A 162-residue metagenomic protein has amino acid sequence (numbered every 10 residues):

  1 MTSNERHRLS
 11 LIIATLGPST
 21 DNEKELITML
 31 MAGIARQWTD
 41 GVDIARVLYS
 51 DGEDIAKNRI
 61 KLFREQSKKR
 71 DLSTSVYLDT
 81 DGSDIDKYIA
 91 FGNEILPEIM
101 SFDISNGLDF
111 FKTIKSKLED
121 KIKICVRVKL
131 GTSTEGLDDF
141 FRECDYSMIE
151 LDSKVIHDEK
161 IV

Functional and structural regions predicted by a protein language model:
M1-V162: Non-catalytic helical/linker scaffolds that mediate oligomerization, partner binding, and domain coupling around large
